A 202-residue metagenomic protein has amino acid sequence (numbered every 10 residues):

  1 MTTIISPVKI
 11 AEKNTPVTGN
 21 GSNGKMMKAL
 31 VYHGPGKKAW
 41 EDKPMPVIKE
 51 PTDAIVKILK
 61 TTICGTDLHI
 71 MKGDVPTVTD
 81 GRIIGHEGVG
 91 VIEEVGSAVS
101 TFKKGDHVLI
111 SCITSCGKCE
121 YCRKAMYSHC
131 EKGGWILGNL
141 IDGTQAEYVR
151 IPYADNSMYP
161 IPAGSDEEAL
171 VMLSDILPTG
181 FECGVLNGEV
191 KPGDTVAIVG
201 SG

Functional and structural regions predicted by a protein language model:
M1-M27: Eukaryotic N-terminal low-complexity, Ser/Thr- and Lys/Arg-rich leader segments that predominantly function as
T15-V17, P76-D80, G134-G138: Short, P/G- and charge-enriched loop/turn segments at secondary-structure junctions
M27, D106, G193-D194: Nucleotide donor/acceptor-binding cores
V31-K38: Extracellular beta-rich ligand/substrate-recognition surface
P44-T61, K72-R123, P162-S165: Glycine-rich beta-strand-centered segment in the early N-terminal region that forms part of a ligand/cofactor-binding
T66-K72: Cytochrome P450 core scaffold surrounding the K-helix E-X-X-R motif and the conserved "meander" helix-loop region
C116-V199: NAD(P)H dinucleotide-binding glycine-rich loop of Rossmann-like/cofactor-binding domains, especially the beta1-alpha1
G202: Conserved glycine-rich cofactor-binding loop
